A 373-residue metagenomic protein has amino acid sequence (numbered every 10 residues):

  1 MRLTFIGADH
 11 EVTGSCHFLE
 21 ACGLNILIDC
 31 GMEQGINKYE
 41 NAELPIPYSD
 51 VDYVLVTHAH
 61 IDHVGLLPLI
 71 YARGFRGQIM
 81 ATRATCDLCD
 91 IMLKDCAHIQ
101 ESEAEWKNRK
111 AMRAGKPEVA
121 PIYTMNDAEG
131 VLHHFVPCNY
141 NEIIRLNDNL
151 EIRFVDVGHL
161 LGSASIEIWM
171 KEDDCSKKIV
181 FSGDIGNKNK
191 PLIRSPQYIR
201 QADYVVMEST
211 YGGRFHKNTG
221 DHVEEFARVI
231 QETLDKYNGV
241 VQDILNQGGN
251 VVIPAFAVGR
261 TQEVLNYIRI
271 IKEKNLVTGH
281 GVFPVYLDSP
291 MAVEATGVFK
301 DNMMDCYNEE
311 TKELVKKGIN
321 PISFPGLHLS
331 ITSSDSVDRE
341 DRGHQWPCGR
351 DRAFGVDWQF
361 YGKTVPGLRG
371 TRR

Functional and structural regions predicted by a protein language model:
M1-Y39, E43-Y53, A72-G158, G162-K178 (+1 more regions): Acidic/His-rich, metal-assisted hydrolase cores and their charged scaffolds
H63: N-terminal Rossmann-fold NAD(P) dinucleotide-binding loop
